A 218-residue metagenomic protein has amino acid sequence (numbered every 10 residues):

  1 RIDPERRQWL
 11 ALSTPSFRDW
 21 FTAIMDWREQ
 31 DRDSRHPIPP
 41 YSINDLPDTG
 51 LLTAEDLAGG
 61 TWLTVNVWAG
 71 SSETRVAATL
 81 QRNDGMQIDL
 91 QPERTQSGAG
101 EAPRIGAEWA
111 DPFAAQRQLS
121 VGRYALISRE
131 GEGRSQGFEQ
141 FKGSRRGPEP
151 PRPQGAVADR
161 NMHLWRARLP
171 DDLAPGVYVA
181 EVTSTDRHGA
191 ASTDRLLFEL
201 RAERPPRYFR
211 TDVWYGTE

Functional and structural regions predicted by a protein language model:
R1-E218: Metal-dependent phosphoesterase/phosphodiesterase active-site architecture
